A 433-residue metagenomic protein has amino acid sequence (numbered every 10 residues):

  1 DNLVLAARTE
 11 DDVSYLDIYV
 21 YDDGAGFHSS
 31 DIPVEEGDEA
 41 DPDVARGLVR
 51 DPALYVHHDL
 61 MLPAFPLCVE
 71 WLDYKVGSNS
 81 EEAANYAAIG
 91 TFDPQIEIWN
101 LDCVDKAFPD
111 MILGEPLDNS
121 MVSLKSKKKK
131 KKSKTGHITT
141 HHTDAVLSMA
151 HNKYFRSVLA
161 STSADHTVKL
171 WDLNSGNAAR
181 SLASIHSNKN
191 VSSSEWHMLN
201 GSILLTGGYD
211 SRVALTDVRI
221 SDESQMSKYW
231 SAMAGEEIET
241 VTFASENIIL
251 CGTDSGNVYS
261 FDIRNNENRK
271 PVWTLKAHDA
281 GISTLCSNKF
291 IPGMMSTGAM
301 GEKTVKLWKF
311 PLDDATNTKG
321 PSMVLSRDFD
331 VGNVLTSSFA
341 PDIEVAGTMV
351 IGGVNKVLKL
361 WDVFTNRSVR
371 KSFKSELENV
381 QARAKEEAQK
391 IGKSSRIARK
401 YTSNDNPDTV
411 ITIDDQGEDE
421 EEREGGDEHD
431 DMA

Functional and structural regions predicted by a protein language model:
D1-F65, P94-S123, N174: Beta-propeller domains
D1-L5, D12, Y21-G26, G281 (+2 more regions): Terminal intrinsically disordered, low-complexity extensions flanking WD-repeat/beta-propeller proteins
N2-A6, G77-A88, L147-S148, F155-S161 (+15 more regions): Structural hallmark of WD40 beta-propellers
T9-E10, G90-D93, S161-D165, L173 (+7 more regions): Conserved strand-to-loop turn within each blade of WD40 beta-propeller repeats
L16-V20, I96-L101, F108-D110, V168-D172 (+6 more regions): WD40-repeat beta-propellers
D59-L60, D110-G114, H137-T140, R180-S187 (+8 more regions): Short C-terminal beta-strands that terminate individual repeats in beta-propeller domains, predominantly WD40 blades
A64-Y74, S120-N152, N188-H197, Y229-E246 (+2 more regions): Canonical WD40 repeat/beta-propeller blade segments in eukaryotic WD-repeat proteins
W99-D102, P109, L117-R212, T216-I220 (+1 more regions): Fungal eukaryote-biased detector of long internal structured cores
